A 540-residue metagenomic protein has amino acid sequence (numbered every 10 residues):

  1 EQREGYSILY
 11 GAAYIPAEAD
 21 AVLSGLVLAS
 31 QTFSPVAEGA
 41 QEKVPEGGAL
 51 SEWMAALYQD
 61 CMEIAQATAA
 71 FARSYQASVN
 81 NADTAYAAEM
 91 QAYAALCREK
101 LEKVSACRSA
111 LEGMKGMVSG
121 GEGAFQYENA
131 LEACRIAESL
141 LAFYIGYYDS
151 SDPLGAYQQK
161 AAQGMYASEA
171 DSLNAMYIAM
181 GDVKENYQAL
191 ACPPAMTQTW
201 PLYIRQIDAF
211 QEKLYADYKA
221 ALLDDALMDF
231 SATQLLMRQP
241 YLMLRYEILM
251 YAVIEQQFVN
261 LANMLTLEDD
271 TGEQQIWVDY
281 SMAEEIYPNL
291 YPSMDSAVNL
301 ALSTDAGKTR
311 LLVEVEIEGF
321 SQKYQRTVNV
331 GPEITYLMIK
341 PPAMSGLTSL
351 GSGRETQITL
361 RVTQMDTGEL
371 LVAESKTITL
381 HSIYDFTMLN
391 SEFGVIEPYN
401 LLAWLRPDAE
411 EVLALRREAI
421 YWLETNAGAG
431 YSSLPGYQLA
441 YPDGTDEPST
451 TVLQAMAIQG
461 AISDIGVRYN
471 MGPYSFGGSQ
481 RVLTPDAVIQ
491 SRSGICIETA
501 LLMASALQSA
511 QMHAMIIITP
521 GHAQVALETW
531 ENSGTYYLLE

Functional and structural regions predicted by a protein language model:
Q2-L26, T32, L50, M54-C192 (+1 more regions): C-terminal amphipathic alpha-helix
V22, Q454-I458, T499, M503: Stable alpha-helical elements in mature extracytoplasmic
C134, G472, H522: Acidic/His-rich structured neighborhood in mature extracellular/periplasmic domains
V259-I276, S449, M456-I465, G478-L483 (+2 more regions): Pro/Ser/Thr/Gly-rich intrinsically disordered low-complexity regions
V259-M388: Beta-strand-enriched, solvent-exposed domains that form extended recognition/catalytic surfaces
I396-L402: Charged, amphipathic alpha-helical linkers/stalks
A403-S491, S533: Secondary-structure boundary elements
F476, G494-E540: Hydrophobic/aromatic-rich core segments of domains that either
